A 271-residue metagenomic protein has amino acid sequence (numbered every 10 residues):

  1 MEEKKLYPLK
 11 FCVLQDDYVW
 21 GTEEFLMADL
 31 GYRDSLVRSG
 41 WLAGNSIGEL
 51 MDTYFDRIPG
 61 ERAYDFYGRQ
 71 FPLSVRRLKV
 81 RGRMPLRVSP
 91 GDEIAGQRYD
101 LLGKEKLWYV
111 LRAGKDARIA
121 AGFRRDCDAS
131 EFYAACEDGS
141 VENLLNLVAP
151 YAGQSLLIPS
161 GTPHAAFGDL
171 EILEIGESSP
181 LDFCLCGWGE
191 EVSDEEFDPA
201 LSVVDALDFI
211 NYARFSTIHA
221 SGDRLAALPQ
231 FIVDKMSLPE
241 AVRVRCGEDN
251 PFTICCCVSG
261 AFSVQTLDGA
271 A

Functional and structural regions predicted by a protein language model:
M1-C127, G187-F215, V233: Transition-metal
V75-R76, M84, K106-Y109, L147-V148 (+3 more regions): His/acidic/aromatic-lined binding-pocket segments of jelly-roll/cupin-type domains and related regulatory beta-sandwich
R83, S155, G161-P163, E171: Residue-level marker of beta-strand positions
A95-Q97, P163-G168, L173-G176, R243-C246 (+1 more regions): Short beta-strand His + acidic residue motifs that chelate non-heme Fe in jelly-roll/DSBH and cupin folds
K106-W108, A165-E190: A short hydrophobic beta-strand segment most commonly corresponding to one strand of the jelly-roll/cupin
A134-V141, A261-S263: Short, structured beta-strand/loop micro-motifs enriched in basic residues and often containing a Trp
L145-L157, S263-A271: Short acidic-glycine-tyrosine-enriched beta hairpin
A220-A270: Acidic/His-leaning functional-site neighborhoods
